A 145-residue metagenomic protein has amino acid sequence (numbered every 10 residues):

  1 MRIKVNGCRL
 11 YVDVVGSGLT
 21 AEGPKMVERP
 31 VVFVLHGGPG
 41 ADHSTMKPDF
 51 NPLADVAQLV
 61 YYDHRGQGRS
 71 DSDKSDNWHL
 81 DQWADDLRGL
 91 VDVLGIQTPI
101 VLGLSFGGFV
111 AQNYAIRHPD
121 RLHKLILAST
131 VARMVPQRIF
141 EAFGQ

Functional and structural regions predicted by a protein language model:
M1-V5: Short acidic-hydrophobic surface loop/beta-edge motif
C8-S72, D76, L90: Conserved HGGG/HGGXW glycine-rich cap/lid loop of the alpha/beta-hydrolase fold
V31, Q58, Q97-I100, R121-K124: Structural signature of beta-strand start/N-cap positions in the alpha/beta core of ABC transporter nucleotide-binding
G38, S105, V131-A132: Short, flexible active-site-adjacent loop segments at beta-strand->alpha-helix junctions, enriched in small/polar
D81-P99: Conserved acidic catalytic loop of the alpha/beta-hydrolase fold
W83, V101-G103, A128: Short beta-strand immediately N-terminal to the catalytic nucleophile in serine-hydrolase-like folds
G103-G107, A111: Gly/Ala-rich beta-loop-alpha elbow adjacent to hydrolase catalytic centers
I116, H123-Q145: Flexible "cap/lid" loop of the alpha/beta hydrolase fold
